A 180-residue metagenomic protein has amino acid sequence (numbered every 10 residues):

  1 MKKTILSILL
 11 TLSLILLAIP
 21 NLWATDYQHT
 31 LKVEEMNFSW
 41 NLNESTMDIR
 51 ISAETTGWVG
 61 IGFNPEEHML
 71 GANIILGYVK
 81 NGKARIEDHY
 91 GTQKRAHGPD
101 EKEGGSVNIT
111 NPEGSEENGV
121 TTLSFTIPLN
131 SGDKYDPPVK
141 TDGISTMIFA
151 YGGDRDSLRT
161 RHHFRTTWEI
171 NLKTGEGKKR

Functional and structural regions predicted by a protein language model:
M1-T4: Positively charged n-region of N-terminal signal peptides that target proteins for export
I8-A18: Bacterial N-terminal signal peptides
W23-R180: Extracellular-facing/secreted segment signature in eukaryotic proteins
